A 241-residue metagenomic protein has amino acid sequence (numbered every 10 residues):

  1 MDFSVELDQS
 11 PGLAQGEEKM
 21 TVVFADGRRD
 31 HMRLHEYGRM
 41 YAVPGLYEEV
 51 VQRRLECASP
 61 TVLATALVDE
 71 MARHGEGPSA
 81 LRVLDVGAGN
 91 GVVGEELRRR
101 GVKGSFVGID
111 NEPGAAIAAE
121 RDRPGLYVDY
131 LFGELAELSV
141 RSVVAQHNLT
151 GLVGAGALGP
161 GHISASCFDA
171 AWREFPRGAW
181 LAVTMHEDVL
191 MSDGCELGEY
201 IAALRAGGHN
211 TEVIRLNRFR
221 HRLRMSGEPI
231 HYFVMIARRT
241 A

Functional and structural regions predicted by a protein language model:
M1-R33: N-terminal auxiliary segments of SAM/dcSAM-dependent transferases
C57-S79: Conserved alpha-helix/loop element of class I SAM-dependent methyltransferases that forms part of the SAM/SAH-binding
L84, N90-V140: Class I SAM-dependent methyltransferase SAM/SAH-binding core
V140-L152: A short acidic, Gly/Pro-enriched loop at the edge of an enzyme's catalytic core that lines a small-molecule cofactor
L149-S164: A short SAM/SAH-binding and catalytic strip from SAM-dependent methyltransferases
S166-R177: A short glycine-rich, Lys/Arg-flanked "PGG" loop and its adjoining helix->strand segment in the class I
G178-H186: Conserved beta-strand signature within the Rossmann-like core of class I S-adenosyl-L-methionine
G207-A241: Class I S-adenosyl-L-methionine
